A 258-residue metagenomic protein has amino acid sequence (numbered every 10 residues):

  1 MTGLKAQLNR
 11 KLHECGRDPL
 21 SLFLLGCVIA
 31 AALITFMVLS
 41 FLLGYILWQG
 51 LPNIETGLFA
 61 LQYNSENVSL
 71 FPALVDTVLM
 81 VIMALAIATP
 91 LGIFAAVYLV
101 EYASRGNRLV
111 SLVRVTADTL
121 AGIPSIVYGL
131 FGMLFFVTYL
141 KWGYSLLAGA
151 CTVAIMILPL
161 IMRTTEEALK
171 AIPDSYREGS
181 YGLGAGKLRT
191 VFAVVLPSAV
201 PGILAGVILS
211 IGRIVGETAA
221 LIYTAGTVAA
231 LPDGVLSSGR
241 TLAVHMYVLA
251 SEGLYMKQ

Functional and structural regions predicted by a protein language model:
R10-A30, Y45-A86, G106-N107, V248-K257: Periplasmic/extracellular loop-to-transmembrane helix junction in inner-membrane transport proteins
M37-G44, E55, T89-V97, V127-L130 (+5 more regions): Membrane-embedded alpha-helices of multi-pass transport/permease systems
E66, L221-Q258: Interhelical loop and adjacent transmembrane-helix boundary motif in polytopic membrane transport permeases
V75, L79-I87, L91, A95 (+2 more regions): Hydrophobic alpha-helical transmembrane segments of multipass integral membrane proteins, especially permease/channel
A84-A117, L130, T138: Transmembrane-helix boundary motif in ABC transporter permease subunits
L85, K187-T224: Transmembrane alpha-helices
L91, A103-L109, R114, R177-A205: Amphipathic cytosolic juxtamembrane alpha-helices at the membrane-cytosol interface of multi-pass membrane transporters
D118-M156: Generic hydrophobic transmembrane alpha-helix motif, especially the helices
